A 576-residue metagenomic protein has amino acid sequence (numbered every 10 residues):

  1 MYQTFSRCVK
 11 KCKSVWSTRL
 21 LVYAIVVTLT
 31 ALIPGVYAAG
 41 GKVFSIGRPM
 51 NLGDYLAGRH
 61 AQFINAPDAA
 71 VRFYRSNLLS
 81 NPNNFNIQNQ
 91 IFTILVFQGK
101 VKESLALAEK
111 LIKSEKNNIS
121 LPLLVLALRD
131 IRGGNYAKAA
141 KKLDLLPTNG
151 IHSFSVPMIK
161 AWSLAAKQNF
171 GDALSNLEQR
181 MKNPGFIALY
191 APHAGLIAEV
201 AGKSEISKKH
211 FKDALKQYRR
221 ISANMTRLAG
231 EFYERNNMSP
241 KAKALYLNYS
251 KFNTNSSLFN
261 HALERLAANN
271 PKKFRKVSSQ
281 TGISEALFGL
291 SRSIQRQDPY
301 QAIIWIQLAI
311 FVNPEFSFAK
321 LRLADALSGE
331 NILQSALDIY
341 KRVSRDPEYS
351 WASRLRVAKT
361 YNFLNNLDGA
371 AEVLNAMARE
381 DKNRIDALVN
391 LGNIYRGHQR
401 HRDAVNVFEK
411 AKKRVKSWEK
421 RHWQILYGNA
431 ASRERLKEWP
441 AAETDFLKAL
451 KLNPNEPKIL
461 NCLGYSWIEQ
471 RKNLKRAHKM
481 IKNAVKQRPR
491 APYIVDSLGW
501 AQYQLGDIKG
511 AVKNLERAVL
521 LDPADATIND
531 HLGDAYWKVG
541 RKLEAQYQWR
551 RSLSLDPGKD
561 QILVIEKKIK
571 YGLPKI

Functional and structural regions predicted by a protein language model:
G35-T93, F97-E109, N117-L121, K141 (+6 more regions): N-terminal leader/linker segments that initiate helical-solenoid repeat arrays
I46-D54, A66, N81-Q88, E115-L124 (+14 more regions): Generic helix N-cap/helix-start motif at coil->alpha-helix transitions
R59, T93, L128, W162 (+11 more regions): Residue-level recognition of tetratricopeptide repeat
Q62, V96, I131, A165 (+10 more regions): Position-specific recognition of the canonical hydrophobic site in helix A of tetratricopeptide repeat
N65, G99, G134, Q168 (+10 more regions): Residue-level detector of the short coil/turn that links helix A to helix B within each tetratricopeptide repeat
S76-L79, I112-K113, P147-T148, K182 (+10 more regions): Conserved structural position within tetratricopeptide repeats
